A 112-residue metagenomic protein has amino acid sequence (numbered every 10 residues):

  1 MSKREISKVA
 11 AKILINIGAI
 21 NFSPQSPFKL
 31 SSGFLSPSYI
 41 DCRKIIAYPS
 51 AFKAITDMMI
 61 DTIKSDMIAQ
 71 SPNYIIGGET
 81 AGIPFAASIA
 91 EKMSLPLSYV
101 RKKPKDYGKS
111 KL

Functional and structural regions predicted by a protein language model:
M1-M67: Active-site-facing substrate-recognition patch
R4, E79-T80: Short alpha-helix boundary/capping motifs
G33, I75, L97: Conserved hydrophobic/aromatic pocket- or pore-lining residues that grip, position, or stack substrates in active sites
C42-R43, G78-E79, R101-K103: Fold-independent oxyanion-binding glycine-rich loops and adjacent beta-strand/coil segments at enzyme active sites
A69-E79: Short glycine-rich phosphate-binding loop at a beta-alpha junction
I83: Portal/gating segments that form or line small-molecule/metal binding sites
A86-L112: Short, glycine/charge-rich flexible loops or terminal/linker lids adjacent to PRPP-binding catalytic cores
